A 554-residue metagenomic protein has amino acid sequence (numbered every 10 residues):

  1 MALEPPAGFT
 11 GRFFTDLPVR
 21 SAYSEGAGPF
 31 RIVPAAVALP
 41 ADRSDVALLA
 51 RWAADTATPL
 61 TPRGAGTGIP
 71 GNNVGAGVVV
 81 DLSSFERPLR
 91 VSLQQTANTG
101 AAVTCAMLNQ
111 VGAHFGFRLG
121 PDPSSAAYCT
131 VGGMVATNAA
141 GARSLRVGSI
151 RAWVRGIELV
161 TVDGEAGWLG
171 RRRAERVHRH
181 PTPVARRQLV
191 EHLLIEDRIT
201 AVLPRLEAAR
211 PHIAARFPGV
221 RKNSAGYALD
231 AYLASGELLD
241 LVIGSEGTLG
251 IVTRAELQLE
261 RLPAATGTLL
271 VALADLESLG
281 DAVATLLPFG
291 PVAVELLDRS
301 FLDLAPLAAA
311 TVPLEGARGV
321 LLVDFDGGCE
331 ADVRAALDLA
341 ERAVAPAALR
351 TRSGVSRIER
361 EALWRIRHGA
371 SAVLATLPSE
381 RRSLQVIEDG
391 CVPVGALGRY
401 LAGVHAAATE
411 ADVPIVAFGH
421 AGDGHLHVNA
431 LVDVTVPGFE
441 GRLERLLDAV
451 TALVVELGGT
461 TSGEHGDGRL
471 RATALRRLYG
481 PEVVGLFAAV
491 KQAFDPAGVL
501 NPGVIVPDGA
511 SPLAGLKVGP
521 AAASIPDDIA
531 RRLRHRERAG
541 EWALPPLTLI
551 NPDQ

Functional and structural regions predicted by a protein language model:
M1-R51, D55, A65-T96, Q110 (+8 more regions): N-terminal flexible segment immediately upstream of the FAD-binding catalytic core in FAD-dependent oxidoreductases
P5, G28-L60, L82-S125, V135 (+5 more regions): N-terminal glycine-rich flavin-associated loop
R12-L17, A38-P40, P59-G64, G71 (+16 more regions): General beta-strand structural signal in soluble alpha/beta enzymes
G28, A136, S144-V147, V154-H368 (+4 more regions): C-terminal substrate-binding/cap subdomain adjacent to the FAD-binding core in PCMH-type and related FAD-linked
D45-L48, M107, E277-D281, C329-L337 (+2 more regions): Short, conserved charged micro-motifs
I69, M134-R143, L233-L259, G419-H425 (+3 more regions): Conserved phosphate/anionic-ligand binding catalytic regions in large, soluble enzymes, centered on
T435-V455, Y479-V490: Helical (often loop-to-helix) elements that flank the catalytic cores of nucleotide-handling enzymes
E482-Q554: Ferredoxin-type iron-sulfur electron-transfer modules and their immediate structural context
